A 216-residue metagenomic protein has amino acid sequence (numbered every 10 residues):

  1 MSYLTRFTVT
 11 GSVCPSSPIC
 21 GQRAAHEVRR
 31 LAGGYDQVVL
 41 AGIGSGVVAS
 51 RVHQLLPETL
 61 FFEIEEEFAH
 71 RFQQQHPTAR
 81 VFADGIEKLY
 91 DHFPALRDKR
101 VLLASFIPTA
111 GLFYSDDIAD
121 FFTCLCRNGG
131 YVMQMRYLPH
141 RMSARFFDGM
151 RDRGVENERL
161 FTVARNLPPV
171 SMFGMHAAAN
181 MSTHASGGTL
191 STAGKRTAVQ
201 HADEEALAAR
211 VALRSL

Functional and structural regions predicted by a protein language model:
M1-A32: Class I SAM-dependent methyltransferase Rossmann-like catalytic core, especially the SAM/SAH-binding loop
T5, F147-L216: Class I S-adenosyl-L-methionine
G34-G44: Conserved class I S-adenosyl-L-methionine
S45-P57: Conserved SAM-binding loop of SAM-dependent methyltransferases across substrates and taxa, primarily the Class I
I64-F68: Conserved SAM/SAH-binding beta-strand->alpha-helix loop
A69-L96: S-adenosyl-L-methionine
A110-F121: A short, conserved alpha-helix within the catalytic core of class I
N128-P139: Conserved beta-strand signature within the Rossmann-like core of class I S-adenosyl-L-methionine
